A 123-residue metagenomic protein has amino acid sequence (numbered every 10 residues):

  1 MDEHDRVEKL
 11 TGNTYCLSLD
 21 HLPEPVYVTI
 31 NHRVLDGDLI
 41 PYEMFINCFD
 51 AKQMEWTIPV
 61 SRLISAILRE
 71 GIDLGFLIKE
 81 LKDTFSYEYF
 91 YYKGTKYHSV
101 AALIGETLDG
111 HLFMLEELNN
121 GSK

Functional and structural regions predicted by a protein language model:
M1-K123: Long, C-terminal-biased catalytic regions of enzyme "large/alpha" subunits
